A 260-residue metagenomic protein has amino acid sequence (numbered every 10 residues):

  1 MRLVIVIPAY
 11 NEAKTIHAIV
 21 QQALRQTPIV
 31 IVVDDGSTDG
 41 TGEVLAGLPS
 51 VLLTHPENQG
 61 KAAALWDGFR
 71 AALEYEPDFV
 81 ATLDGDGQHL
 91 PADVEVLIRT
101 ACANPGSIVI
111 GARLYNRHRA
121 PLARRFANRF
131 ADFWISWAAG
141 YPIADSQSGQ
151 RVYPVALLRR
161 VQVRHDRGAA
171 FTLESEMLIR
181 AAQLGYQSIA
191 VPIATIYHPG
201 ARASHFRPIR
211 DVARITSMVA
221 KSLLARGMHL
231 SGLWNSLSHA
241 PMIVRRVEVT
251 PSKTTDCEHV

Functional and structural regions predicted by a protein language model:
M1, D166-V260: Hydrophobic helical membrane-anchoring modules
R2-V4, Q22-V32, G40, S50: Short loop->beta transition adjacent to catalytic acidic/histidine clusters or analogous donor-positioning motifs
I7-R25: Short, well-formed alpha-helical segments that are part of the catalytic scaffolds of diverse glycosyltransferases
A9, V33-D35, H55: Conserved sequence signature across two-component system core domains
K14-A18, D39-G47: Acidic helix N-cap motif at the loop->helix transition within catalytic regions of sugar-transfer enzymes
D34-E43, G87: A conserved acidic beta->alpha catalytic loop
E57-E74, F79, P91-F171, H198-F206 (+1 more regions): Acceptor/aglycone-binding surface of glycosyltransferases and processive sugar-polymer synthases
